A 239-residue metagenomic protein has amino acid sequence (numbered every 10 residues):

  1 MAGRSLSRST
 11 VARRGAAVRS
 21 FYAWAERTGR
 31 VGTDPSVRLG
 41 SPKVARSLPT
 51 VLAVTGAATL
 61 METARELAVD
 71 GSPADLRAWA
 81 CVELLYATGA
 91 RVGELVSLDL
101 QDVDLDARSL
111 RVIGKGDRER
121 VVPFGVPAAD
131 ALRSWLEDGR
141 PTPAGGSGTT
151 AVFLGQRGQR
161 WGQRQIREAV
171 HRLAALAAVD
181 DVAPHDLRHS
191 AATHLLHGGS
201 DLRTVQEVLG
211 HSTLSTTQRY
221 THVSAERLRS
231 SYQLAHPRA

Functional and structural regions predicted by a protein language model:
M1-A239: Conserved catalytic core of the tyrosine transesterase superfamily
